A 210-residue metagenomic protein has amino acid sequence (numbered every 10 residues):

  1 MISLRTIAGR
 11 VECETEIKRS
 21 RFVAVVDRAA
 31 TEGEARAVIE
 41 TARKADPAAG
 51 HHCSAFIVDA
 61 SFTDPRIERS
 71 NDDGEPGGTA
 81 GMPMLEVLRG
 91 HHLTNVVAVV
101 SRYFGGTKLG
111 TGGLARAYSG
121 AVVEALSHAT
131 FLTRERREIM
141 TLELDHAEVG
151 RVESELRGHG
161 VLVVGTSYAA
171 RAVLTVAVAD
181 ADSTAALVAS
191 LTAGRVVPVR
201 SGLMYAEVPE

Functional and structural regions predicted by a protein language model:
M1-G78, A186, V197-E210: C-terminal regulatory domains involved in ligand/effector binding and gene-expression control
D27-A30, L142-D145, T175-D180: Short beta-strand-to-loop capping motifs
D73-G77, G81-R89, S101, K108 (+1 more regions): Conserved mixed alpha/beta catalytic, RNA-binding, or beta-rich assembly cores of soluble enzyme, regulatory
T94-F104: Glycine- and acidic-rich phosphate- and metal-coordinating loops
T111, A115-I139: Long, charge-dense
F131-E148, L174: Short glycine-/aliphatic-rich beta-strand segments at the starts of folded cytosolic domains
L142-V161, S183, L187: Short amphipathic alpha-helix segments
V164-S183, S190-L191: Non-DNA-binding regulatory cores of transcription-related proteins, predominantly C-terminal effector-binding
